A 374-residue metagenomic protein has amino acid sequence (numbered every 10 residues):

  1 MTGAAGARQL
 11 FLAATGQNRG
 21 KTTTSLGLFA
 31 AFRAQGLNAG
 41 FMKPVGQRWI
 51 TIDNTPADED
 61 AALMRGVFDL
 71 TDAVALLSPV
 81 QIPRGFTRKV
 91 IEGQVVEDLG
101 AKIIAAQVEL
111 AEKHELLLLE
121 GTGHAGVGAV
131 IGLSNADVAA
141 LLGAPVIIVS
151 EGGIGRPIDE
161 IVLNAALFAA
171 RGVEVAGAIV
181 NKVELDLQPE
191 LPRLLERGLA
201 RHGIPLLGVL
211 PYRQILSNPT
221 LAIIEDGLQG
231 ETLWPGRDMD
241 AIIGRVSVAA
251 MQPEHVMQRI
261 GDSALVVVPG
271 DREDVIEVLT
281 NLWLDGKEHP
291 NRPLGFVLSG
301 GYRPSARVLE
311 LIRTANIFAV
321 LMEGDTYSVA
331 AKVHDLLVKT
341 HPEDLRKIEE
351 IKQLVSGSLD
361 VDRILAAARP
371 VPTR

Functional and structural regions predicted by a protein language model:
M1-F11, G27, V320-H334, D344-R346 (+2 more regions): Short, basic phosphate-binding NTP loop
G3-T15, R19, T23-K102, A106-E109 (+3 more regions): N-terminal phosphate/diphosphate-binding loop that engages ATP/GTP or pyrophosphate donors across diverse enzyme folds
I82-I91, L118-G121, L141-V149, Q258-S263: Gly-rich Lys/Arg/Thr-decorated short loops/hinges at beta-loop-alpha junctions or inter-strand turns that position
T87-V130, A136-A140: Phosphate-binding/switch loop-helix module in NTP-utilizing enzymes
L110-K113, V256-A264, K287-R292: Flexible, charged surface loops at secondary-structure boundaries
T122-I204, L265, G270-E343: Conserved catalytic-core segment of NTP-binding enzymes
L185-E225, Q229: Canonical P-loop GTPase G-domain recognition
R213-D274, L337-R374: Non-catalytic interface/targeting segments
